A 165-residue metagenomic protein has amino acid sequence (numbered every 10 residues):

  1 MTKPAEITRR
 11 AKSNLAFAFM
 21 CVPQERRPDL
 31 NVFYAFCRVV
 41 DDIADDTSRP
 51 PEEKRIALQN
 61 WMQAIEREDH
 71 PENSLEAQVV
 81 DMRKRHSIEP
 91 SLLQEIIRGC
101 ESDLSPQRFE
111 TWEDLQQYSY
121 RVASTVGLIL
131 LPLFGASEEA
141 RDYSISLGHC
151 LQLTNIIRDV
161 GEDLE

Functional and structural regions predicted by a protein language model:
M1-E165: Acidic catalytic motifs of isoprenoid enzymes
